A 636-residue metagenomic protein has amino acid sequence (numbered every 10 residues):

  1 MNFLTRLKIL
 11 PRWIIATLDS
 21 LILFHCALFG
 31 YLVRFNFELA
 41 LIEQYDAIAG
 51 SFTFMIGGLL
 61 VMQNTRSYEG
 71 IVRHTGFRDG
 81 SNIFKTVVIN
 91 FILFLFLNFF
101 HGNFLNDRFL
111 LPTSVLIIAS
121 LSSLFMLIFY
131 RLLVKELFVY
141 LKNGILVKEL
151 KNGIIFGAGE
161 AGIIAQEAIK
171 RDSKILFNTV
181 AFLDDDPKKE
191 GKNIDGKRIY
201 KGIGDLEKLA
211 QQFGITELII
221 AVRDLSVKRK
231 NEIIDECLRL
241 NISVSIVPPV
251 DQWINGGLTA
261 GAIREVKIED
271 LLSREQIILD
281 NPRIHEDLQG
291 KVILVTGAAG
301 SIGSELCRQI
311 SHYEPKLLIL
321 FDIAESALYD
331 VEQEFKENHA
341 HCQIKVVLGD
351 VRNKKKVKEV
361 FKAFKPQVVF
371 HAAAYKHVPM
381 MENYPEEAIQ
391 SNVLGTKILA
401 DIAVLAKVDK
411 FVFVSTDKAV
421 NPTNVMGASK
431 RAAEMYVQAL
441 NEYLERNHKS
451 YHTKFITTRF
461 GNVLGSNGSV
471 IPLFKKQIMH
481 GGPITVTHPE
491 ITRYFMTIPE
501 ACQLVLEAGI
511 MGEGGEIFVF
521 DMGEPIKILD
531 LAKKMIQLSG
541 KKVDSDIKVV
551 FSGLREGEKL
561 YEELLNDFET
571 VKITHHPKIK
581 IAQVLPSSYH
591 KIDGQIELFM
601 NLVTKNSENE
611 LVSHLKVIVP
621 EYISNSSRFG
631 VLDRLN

Functional and structural regions predicted by a protein language model:
M1-E149, G153, F177, E190 (+5 more regions): Signature of alpha-helical transmembrane segments in polytopic membrane proteins
F24, L28, F35-F37, F52 (+6 more regions): A solvent-exposed beta-alpha-beta segment
I203, K230-V292, V404: Flexible, Lys/Arg-rich cytosolic regulatory linkers and terminal tails that connect or flank
A210, G214-T216, P315-K316, F361-F370 (+2 more regions): Proline-aspartate-enriched helix->loop->beta-strand connector
N231-V247, L317-A324, A363, N383-K410: NAD(P)-cofactor binding segment of oxidoreductase domains
N255-G256, H371, H377-M435, A439 (+1 more regions): Conserved Rossmann-fold NAD(P)-dependent oxidoreductase catalytic core, especially the SDR/UDP-sugar
G261-E269, S273-K365, T570: N-terminal Rossmann/SDR dinucleotide-binding element
I278, R283-D287, A439-N636: Strand-loop microenvironment adjacent to phosphate/nucleotide-handling motifs in alpha/beta enzyme folds
